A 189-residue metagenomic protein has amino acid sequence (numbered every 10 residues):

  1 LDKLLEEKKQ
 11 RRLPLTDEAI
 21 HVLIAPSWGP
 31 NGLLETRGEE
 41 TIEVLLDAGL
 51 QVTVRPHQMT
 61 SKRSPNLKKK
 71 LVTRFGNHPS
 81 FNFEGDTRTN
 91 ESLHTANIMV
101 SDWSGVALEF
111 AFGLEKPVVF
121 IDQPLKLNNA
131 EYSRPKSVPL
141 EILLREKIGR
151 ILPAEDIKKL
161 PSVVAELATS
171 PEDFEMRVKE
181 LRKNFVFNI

Functional and structural regions predicted by a protein language model:
L1-L71, L152-I157, A168-T169, V186-I189: Conserved catalytic-core segment of nucleotide-activated headgroup transferases in glycan assembly
E7-Q10, G38-E40, E84-R88, G105-V106 (+1 more regions): A generic local structural motif
H21, Q51-V52, N97-I98, P117-V118: Beta-sheet entry/capping signal
P26, P56-Q58, G85, F110 (+1 more regions): Active-site proximal loops enriched in glycine and acidic residues that flank catalytic Cys/His/Asp and coordinate
L33-T36, S64-L67, A96, L108-G113 (+1 more regions): A short acidic (Asp/Glu
Q51, S80-N82, R150: Conserved beta-strand segments of alpha/beta enzyme cores
P65-L108: Donor nucleotide-activated moiety binding/catalytic core segment of transferases that use nucleotide-activated donors
H78, W103-N184: Catalytic binding pocket for nucleotide-activated donors in carbohydrate/polymer assembly enzymes
